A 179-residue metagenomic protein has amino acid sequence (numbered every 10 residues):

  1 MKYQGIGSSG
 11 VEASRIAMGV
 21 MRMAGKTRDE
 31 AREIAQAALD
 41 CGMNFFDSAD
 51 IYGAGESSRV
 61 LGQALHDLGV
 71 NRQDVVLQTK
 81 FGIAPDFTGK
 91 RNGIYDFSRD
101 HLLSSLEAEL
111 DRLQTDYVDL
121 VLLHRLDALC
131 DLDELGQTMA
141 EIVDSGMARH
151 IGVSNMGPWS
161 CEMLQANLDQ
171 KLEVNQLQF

Functional and structural regions predicted by a protein language model:
M1-V75: N-terminal binding-site loop/beta-alpha segment at the start of enzyme catalytic domains that lines or forms
G5, A13-A17, N44-F45, D74-K80 (+3 more regions): Structural preference for beta-strand elements that scaffold enzyme active sites
G19-D29, T88-L103, H124-C130: Active-site mouth loops of central-metabolism enzymes
M21-M23, A49-I51, K80-A84, L123-L126 (+2 more regions): Active-site beta-loop-alpha junctions enriched in small/polar residues
K26-L39, D96-Q114, E134-Q137, G157-M163: Short, acidic/polar
L68-F97, H124: Structural motif corresponding to the early beta-alpha repeats
L110-L129: Active-site groove signature of glycoside hydrolases
L126-F179: Beta/alpha (TIM)-barrel catalytic core signal, keyed to glycine-rich beta->alpha loops juxtaposed to Asp/Glu that bind
